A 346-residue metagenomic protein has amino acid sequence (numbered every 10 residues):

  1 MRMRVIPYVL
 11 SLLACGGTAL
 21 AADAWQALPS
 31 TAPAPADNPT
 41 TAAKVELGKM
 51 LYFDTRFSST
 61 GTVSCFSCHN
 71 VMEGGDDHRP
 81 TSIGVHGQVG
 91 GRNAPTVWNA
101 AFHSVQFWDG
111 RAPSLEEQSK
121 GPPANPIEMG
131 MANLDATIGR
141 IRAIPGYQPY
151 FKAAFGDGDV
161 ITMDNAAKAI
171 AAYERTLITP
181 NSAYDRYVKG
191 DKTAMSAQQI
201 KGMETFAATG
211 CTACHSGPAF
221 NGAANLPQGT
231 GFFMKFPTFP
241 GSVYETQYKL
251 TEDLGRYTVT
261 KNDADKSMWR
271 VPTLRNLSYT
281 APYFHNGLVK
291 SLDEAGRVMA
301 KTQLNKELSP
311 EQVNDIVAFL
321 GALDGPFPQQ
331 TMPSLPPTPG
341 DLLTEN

Functional and structural regions predicted by a protein language model:
R2-V45, H103, G121-P126, G130-I200 (+4 more regions): Post-cleavage N-terminal segment of exported redox proteins
A22-G121, D185-K290, E294-R297, T331-N346: Short glycine/threonine-rich turn/loop motifs
F57-T60, V89, F107, M129 (+2 more regions): Short, surface-exposed helix-loop/turn micro-motifs enriched in polar/charged residues
R140-F155, T238-Y244, Y248, V298 (+1 more regions): Amphipathic, soluble alpha/beta structural segments
T179, C211, Y283, N305 (+1 more regions): Intrinsically disordered or highly flexible coil/loop and linker segments, enriched in small and charged/polar residues
S267-T280, K306-V313, L320-D324: C-terminal substrate/ligand-recognition segments
L292-S309, V317: Active-site pocket scaffolds in enzymes
